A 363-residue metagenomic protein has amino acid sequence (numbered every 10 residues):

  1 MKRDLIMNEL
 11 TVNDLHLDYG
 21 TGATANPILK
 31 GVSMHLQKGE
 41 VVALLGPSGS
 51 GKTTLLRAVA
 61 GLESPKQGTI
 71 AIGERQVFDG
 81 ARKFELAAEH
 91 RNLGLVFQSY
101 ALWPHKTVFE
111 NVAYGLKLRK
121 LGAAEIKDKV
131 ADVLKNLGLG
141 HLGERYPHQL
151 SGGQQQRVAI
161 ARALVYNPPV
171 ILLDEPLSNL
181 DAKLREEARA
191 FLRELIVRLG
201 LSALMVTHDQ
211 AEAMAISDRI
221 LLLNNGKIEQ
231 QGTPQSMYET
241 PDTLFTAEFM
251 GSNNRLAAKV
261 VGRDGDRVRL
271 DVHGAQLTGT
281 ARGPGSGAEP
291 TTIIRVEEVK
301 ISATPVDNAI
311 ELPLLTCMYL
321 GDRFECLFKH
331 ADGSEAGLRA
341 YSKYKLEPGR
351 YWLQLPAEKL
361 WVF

Functional and structural regions predicted by a protein language model:
T11, H35, A71, W352-Q354: ABC ATPase nucleotide-binding domain
L45-P47: The feature captures the beta-strand-to-loop junction immediately N-terminal to the Walker
A60: Helix-to-loop junction immediately C-terminal to a conserved catalytic motif
K66-T69, N225: Conserved coupling/switch loops of ABC nucleotide-binding domains, chiefly the family-specific signature
G68-G80: Conserved ABC transporter NBD signature motif
N92-G94, Q98, L102-F245: ABC ATPase nucleotide-binding domains
N253, R263-F363: Non-catalytic connector elements of ABC transporters
